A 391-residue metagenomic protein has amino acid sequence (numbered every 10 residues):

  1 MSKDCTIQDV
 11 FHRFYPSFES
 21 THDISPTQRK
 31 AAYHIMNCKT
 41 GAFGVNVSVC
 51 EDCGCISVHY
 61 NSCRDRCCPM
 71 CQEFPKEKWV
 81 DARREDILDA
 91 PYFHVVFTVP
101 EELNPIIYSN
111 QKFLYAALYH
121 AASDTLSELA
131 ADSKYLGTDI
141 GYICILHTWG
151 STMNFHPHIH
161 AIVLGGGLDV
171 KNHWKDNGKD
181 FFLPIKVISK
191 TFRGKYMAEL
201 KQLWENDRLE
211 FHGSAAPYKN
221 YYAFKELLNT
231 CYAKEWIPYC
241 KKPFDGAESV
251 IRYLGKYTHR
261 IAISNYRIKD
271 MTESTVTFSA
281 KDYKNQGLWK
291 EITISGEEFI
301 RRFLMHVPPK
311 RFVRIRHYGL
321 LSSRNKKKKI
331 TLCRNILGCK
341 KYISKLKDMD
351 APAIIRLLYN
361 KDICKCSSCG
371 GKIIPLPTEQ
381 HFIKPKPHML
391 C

Functional and structural regions predicted by a protein language model:
M1-C391: Beta->alpha loop/short-helix hinge microenvironment recognizer with preference for catalytic Tyr/His contexts
